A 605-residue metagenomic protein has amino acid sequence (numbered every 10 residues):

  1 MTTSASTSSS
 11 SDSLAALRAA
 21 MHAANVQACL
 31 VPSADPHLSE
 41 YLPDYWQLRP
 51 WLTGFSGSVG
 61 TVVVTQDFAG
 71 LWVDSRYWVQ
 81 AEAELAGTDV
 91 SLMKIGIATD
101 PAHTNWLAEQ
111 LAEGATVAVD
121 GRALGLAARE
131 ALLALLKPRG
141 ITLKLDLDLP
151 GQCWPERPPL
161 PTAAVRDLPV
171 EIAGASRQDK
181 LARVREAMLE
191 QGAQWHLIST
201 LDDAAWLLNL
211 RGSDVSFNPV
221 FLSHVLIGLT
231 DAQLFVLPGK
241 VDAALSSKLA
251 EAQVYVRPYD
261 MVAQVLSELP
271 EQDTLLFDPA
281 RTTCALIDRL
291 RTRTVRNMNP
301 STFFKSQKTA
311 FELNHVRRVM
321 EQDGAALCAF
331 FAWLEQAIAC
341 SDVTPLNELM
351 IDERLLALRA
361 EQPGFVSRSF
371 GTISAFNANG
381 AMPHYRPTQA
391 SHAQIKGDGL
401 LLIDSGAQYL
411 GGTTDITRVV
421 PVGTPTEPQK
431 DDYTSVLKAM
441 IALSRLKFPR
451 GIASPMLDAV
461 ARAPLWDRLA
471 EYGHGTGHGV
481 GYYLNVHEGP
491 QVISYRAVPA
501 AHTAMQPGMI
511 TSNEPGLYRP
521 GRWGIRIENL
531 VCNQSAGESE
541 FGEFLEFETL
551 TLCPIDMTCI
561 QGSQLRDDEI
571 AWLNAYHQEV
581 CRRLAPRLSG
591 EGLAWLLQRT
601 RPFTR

Functional and structural regions predicted by a protein language model:
M1-R605: Active-site neighborhoods and metal-handling regions in enzymes and metal-associated proteins
